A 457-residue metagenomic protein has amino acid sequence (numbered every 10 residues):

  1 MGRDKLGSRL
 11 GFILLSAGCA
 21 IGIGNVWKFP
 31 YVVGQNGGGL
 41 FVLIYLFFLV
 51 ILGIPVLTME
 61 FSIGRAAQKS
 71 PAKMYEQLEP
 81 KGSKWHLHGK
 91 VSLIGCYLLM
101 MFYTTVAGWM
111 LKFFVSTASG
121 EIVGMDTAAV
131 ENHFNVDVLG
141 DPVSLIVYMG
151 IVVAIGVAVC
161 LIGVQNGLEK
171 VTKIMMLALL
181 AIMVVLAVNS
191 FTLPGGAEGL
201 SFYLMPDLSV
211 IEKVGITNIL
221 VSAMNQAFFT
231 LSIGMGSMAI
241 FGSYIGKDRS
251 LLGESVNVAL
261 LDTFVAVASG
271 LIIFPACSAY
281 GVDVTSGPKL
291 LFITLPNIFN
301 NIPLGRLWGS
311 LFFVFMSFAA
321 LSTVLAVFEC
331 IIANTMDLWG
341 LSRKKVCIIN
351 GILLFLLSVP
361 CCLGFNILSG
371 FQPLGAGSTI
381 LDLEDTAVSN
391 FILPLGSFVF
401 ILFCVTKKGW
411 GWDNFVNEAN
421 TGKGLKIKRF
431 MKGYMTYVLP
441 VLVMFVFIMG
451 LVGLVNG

Functional and structural regions predicted by a protein language model:
M1-W27, V56-F61, R65-L87, G246-S250 (+1 more regions): Membrane-interface "cap" regions at the ends of multi-pass membrane proteins
G2-L6, E169, K173-L321, L325 (+1 more regions): Membrane-embedded translocation segments of transport machinery
R3-D4, V32-N36, K69-V91, T104-Q165 (+5 more regions): Inter-helical loop and helix-membrane interface segments of multi-pass membrane transporters/permeases
K5-S16, F41-I44, S83-Y97, Y148-V152 (+6 more regions): Select transmembrane alpha-helical segments in multipass membrane proteins
G11-F48, G236-S237, G242, L252-V256 (+1 more regions): Transmembrane helix-boundary motif of multi-pass solute transporters/channels
G11-I13, C19, I146-V147, L261-V267 (+4 more regions): Loop-to-transmembrane helix boundary motifs in multi-pass membrane proteins
V32-N36, L87-M100, N135-G140, I151-M175 (+3 more regions): Membrane-water interface regions at transmembrane-helix termini and the short interhelical loops of multi-pass membrane
H88-L93, W339-G351, D385-V443: C-terminal membrane-solvent junction of multi-pass transporters and transport-like membrane proteins
